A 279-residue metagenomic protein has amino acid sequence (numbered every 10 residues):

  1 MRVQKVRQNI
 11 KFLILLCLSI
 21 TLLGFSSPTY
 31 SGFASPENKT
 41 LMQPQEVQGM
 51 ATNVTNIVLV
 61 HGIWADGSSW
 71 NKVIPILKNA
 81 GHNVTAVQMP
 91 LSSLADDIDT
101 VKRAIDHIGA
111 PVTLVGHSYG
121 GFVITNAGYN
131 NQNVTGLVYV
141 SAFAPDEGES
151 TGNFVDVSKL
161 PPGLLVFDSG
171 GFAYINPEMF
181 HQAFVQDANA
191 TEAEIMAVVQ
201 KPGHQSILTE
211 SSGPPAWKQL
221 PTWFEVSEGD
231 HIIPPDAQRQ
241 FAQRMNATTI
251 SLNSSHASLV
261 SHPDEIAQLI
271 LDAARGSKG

Functional and structural regions predicted by a protein language model:
F25-E46: Signal peptide processing junction and immediate N-terminal pro/mature segment of secreted/exported proteins
T52-L94, V112: Conserved HGGG/HGGXW glycine-rich cap/lid loop of the alpha/beta-hydrolase fold
V115-G120, I124: Gly/Ala-rich beta-loop-alpha elbow adjacent to hydrolase catalytic centers
N133-V134, V138-E178, H204-I207, F241: Flexible "cap/lid" loop of the alpha/beta hydrolase fold
I195-A216: Active-site nucleophile elbow and catalytic-triad environment of alpha/beta-hydrolase enzymes
F224-V226: Short beta-strand/loop motif that positions the catalytic acidic residue of the alpha/beta-hydrolase fold
E228-A257, A273: Conserved loop-alpha-helix segment in the C-terminal half of the alpha/beta-hydrolase fold that carries the catalytic
V260-A274: Post-His helix in hydrolase/transferase enzymes
